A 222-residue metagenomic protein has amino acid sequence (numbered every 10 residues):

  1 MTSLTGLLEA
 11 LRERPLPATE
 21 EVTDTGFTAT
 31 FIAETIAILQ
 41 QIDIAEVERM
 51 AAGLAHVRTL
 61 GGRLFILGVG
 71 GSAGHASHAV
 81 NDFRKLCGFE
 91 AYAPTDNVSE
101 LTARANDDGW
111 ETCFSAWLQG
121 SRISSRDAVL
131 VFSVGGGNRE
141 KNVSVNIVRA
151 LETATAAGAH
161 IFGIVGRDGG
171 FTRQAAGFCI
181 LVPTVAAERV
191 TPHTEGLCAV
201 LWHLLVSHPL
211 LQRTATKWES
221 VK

Functional and structural regions predicted by a protein language model:
T2, A156, V165-W218, K222: Short alpha-helices
T2-I42: Generic N-terminal amphipathic, Lys/Arg-enriched alpha-helix
Q40-L60: A short, well-structured juxtamembrane/interface segment
G53-A128: Glycine-rich, small/polar surface segments that engage phosphate groups of diverse ligands
V69-G74, G136-N138, G169: Gly/Ser/Thr-rich loops at beta-strand to alpha-helix junctions that form or flank small-molecule/cofactor-binding
R84, V148-T155: Surface-exposed amphipathic alpha-helices with a cationic face
A128, H160, G177-F178: Well-ordered beta-strand positions
G137-I147: Glycine/threonine-rich flexible loop motifs
